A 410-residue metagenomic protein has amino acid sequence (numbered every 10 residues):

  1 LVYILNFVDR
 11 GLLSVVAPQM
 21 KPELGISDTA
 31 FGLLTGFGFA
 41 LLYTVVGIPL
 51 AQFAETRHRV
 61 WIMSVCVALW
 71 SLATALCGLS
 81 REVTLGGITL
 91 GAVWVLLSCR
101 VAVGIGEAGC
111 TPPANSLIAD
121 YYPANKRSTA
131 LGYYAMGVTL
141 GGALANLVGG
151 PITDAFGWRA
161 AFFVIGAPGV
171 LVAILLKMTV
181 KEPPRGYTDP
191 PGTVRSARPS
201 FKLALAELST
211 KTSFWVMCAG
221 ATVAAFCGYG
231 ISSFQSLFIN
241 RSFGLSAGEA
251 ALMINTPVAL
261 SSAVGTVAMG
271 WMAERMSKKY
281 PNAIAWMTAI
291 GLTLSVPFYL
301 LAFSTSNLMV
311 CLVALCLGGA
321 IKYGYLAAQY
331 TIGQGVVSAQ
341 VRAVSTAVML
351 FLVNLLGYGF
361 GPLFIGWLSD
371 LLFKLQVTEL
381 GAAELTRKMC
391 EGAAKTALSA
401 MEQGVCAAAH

Functional and structural regions predicted by a protein language model:
L13-S14, K211-V267, K322-Y330, G357-L371: Extracytoplasmic gate region of multi-pass secondary transporters
S14-V45, G91-W94: Extracellular/periplasmic helix-loop-helix junction of adjacent transmembrane segments in MFS-like secondary
V45-I88: Conserved MFS/SLC helix-loop-helix module at the cytosolic interface between two early adjacent transmembrane helices
T56-V67, E274-G291: Cytoplasmic membrane-interface "Motif A"-like loop-to-helix N-cap segments of 12-TM Major Facilitator Superfamily
C99-L140: Cytoplasmic helix-loop-helix junction between adjacent transmembrane helices in 12-TM secondary transporters
Y134-E182: Helix-loop-helix hairpin linking two adjacent transmembrane segments in secondary transporters
P184-C218, S242: Juxtamembrane intracellular "pre-TM" segments in multi-pass secondary transporters
P281-Q329: C-terminal transmembrane helical hairpin of 12-TM major facilitator-type secondary transporters
